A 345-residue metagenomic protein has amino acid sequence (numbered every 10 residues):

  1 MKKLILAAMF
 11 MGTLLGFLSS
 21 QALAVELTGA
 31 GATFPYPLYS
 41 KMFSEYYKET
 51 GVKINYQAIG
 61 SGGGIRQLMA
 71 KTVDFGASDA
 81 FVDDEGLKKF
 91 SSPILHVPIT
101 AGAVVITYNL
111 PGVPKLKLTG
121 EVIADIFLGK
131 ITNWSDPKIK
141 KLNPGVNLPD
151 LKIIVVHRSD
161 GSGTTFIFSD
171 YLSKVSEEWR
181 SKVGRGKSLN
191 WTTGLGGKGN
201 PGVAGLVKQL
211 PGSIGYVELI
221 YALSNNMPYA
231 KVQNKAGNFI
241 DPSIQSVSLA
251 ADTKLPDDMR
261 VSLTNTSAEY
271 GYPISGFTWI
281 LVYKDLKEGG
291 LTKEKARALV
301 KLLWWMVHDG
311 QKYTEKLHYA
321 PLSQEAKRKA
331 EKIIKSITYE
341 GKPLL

Functional and structural regions predicted by a protein language model:
M1-L4: Positively charged n-region of N-terminal signal peptides that target proteins for export
A7-F17: Bacterial N-terminal signal peptides
L23-L345: Flexible loop/hinge segments at secondary-structure junctions
